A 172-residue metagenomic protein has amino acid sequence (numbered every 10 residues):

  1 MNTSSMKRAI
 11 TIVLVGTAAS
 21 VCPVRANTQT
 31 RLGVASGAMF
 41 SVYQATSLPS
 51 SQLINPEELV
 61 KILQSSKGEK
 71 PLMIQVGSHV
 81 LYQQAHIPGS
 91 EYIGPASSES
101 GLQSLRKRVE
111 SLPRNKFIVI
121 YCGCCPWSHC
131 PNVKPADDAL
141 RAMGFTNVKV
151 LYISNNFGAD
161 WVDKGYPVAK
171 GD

Functional and structural regions predicted by a protein language model:
S4, R8-T11, T17-L81, A169-D172: Flexible, polar/low-complexity N-terminal or interdomain linker segments that lie immediately upstream of folded
Q44-S50, G94-P95, G123-W127: Second-shell loop/turn segments in exported
Q75-S78, H86, S97, C122-P126 (+1 more regions): A mature extracytoplasmic/lumenal domain signature
G77, S100-V109: Alpha-helical scaffolding within the catalytic cores of extracellular/periplasmic polymer-degrading hydrolases
Y82-P88, W161: Short loop/helix-cap segments at secondary-structure boundaries that form the rim of catalytic
S90-A96, N147-V148: Short hydrophobic/aromatic-enriched beta-strand-loop microsegments
R106-G158: Catalytic cysteine-centered active loop of the rhodanese-like fold, especially the PTP/DSP P-loop
D160-D172: Active-site neighborhoods of enzymes that stabilize oxyanions during catalysis
